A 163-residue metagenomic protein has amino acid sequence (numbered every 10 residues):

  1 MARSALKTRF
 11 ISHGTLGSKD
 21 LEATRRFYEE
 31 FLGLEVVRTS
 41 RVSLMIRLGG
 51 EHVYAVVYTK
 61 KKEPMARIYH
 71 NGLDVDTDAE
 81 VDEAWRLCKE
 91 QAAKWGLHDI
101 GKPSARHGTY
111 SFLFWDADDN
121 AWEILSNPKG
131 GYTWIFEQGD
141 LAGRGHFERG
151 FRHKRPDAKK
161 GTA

Functional and structural regions predicted by a protein language model:
M1-E22, N71, G130-A163: N-terminal beta-strand motif that seeds the catalytic metal site of vicinal oxygen chelate
K7-F10, P64-I68, A105-R106: Short glycine-enriched loop/turn motifs at secondary-structure junctions
L21, G72-A121, K129-Y132, R149-K159: Vicinal oxygen chelate
T24-E29, D119: Conserved active-site tyrosine of GNAT-family acetyltransferases
Y28, W85, F136: Short, flexible helix/strand-to-coil boundary loops that buttress conserved ligand/catalytic motifs in alpha/beta
F31-V37, A93: Conserved acetyl-CoA-binding loop of GNAT-fold acetyltransferases
E35-Y69, V75, W115, A121-N127: Conserved short beta-strand elements that form part of the metal-binding/catalytic scaffold of enzyme active sites
